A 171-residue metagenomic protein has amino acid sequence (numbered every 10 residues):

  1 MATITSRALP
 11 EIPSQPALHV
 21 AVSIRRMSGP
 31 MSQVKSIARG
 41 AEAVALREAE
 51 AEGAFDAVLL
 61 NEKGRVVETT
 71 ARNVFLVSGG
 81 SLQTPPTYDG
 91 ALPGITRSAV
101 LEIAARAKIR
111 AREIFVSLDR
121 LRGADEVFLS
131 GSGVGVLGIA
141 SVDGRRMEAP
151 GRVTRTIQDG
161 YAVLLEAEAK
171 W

Functional and structural regions predicted by a protein language model:
M1-W171: Helix-start/capping segments and mature chain N-termini
